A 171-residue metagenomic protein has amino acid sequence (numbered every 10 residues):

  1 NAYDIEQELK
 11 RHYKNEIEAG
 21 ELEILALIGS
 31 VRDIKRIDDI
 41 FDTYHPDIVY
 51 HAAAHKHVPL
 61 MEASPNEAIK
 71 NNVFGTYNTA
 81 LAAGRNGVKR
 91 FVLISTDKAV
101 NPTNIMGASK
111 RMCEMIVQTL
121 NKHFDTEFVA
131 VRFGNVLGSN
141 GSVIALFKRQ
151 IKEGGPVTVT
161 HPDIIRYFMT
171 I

Functional and structural regions predicted by a protein language model:
N1-H45: N-terminal Rossmann/SDR dinucleotide-binding element
A26, A68, F91, F128-V131: Hydrophobic/aromatic anchor residues within beta-strands of the central parallel beta-sheet of Rossmann-like
V31-K70: NAD(P)H-binding glycine-rich loop region in Rossmannoid oxidoreductase-like domains and their noncatalytic homologs
R36, N78-A82, F168: Conserved mid-core alpha-helix of short-chain dehydrogenase/reductase
H55-E114, T119-N121: Conserved Rossmann-fold NAD(P)-dependent oxidoreductase catalytic core, especially the SDR/UDP-sugar
T103, L137-S142, D163-I171: Substrate-binding strand-loop-helix patch in Rossmann-like NAD(P)-dependent oxidoreductase/epimerase domains
L146-M169: A conserved pocket-lining segment of Rossmann-fold NAD(P)-dependent short-chain dehydrogenase/reductase
